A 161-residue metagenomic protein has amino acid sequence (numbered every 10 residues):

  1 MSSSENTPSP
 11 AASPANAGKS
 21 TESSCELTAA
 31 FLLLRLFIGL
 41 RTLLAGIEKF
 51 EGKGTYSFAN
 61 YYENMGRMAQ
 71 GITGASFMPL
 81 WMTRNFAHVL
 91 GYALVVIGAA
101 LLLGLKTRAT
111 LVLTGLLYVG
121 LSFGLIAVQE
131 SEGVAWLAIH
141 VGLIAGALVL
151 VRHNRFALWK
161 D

Functional and structural regions predicted by a protein language model:
S2-R67, T73-S76, L80-V96, L103-D161: Extended, low-polarity transmembrane helix blocks
